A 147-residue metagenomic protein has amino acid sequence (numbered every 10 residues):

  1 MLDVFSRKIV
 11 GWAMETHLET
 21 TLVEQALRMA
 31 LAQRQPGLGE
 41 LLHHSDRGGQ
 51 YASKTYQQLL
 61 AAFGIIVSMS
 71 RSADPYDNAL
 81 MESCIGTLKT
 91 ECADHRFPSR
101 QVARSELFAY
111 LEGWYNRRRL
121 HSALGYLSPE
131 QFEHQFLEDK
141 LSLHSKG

Functional and structural regions predicted by a protein language model:
M1-G147: Charged DNA-binding/catalytic regions of mobile-element recombinases
